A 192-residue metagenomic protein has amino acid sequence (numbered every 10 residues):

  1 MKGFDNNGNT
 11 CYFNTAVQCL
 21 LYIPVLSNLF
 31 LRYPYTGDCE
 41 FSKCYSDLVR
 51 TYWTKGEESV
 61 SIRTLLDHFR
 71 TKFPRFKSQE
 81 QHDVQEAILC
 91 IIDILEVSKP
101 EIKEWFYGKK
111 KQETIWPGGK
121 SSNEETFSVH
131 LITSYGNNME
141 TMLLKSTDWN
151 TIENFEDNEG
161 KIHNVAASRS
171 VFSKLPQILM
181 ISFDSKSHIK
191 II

Functional and structural regions predicted by a protein language model:
M1-I192: UBL (ubiquitin/ubiquitin-like) substrate-recognition surfaces within cysteine isopeptidase catalytic folds
